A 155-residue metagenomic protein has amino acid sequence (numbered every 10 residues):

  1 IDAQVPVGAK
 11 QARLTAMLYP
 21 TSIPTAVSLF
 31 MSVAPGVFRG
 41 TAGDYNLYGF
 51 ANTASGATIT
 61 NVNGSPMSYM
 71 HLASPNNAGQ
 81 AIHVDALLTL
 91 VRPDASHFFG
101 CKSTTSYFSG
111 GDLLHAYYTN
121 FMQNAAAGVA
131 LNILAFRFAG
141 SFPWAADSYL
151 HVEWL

Functional and structural regions predicted by a protein language model:
I1-L155: Surface-exposed molecular-recognition determinants
